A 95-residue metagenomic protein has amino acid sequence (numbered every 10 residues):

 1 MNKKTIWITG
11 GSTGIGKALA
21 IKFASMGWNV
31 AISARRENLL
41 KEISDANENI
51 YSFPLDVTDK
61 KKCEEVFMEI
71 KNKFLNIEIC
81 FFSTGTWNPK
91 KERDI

Functional and structural regions predicted by a protein language model:
T5-I8, C80-F81: Conserved hydrophobic beta-strands of the Rossmann-like cofactor-binding core in SDR/related NAD(P)H-dependent
G10-T13: Conserved glycine-rich cofactor-binding loop
G16-K17: N-terminal Rossmann-fold NAD(P) dinucleotide-binding loop
M26-I43: Conserved glycine-rich Rossmann-like NAD(P)H-binding loop of the short-chain dehydrogenase/reductase
L40, C63-I70: A conserved hydrophobic alpha-helix of the Rossmann-fold in NAD(P)-dependent oxidoreductases
L55-E65: The beta1-alpha1 cofactor-binding region of Rossmann-like NAD(H)/NADP(H)-dependent oxidoreductases
E64, T86-I95: Conserved mid-core segment of classical short-chain dehydrogenase/reductases
E69-F82, N88: A glycine-rich helix->loop->beta "capping" turn within Rossmann-like NAD(P)(H)-dependent oxidoreductase domains
